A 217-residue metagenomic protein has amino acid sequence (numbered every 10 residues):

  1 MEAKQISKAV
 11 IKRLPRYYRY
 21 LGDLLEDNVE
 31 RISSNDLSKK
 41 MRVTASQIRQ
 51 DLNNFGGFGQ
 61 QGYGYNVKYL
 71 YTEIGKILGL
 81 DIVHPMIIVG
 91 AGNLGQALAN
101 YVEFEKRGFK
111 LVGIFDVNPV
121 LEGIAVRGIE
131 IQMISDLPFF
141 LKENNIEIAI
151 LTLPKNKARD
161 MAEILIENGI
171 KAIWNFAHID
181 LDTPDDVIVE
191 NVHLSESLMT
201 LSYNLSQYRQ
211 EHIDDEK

Functional and structural regions predicted by a protein language model:
M1-E30: Extreme N-terminal segment that seeds HTH/winged-HTH DNA-binding domains in transcriptional regulators
G22-E26, I129-K217: Phosphate-bearing ligand-interacting subdomains that bind or position ATP/ADP/UDP/GDP/NAD(P) or nucleotide-linked
R31, N35, K40-V83: HTH-adjacent hinge/linker in prokaryotic transcriptional regulators
G79-N118: Glycine-rich adenosine-cofactor-binding loop
L121-I124: A glycine-biased structural micro-motif
